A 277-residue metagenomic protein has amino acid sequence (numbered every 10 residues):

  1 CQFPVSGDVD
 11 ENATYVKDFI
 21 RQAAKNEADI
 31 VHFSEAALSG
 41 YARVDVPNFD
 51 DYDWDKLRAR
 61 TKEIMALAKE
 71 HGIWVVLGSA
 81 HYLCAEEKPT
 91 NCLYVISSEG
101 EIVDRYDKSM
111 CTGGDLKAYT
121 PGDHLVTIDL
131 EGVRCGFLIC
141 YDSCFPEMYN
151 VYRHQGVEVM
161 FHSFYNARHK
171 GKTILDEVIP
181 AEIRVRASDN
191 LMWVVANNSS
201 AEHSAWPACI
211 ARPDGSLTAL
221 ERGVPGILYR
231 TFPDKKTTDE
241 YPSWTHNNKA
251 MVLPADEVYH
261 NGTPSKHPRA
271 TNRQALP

Functional and structural regions predicted by a protein language model:
C1-F3: Short beta-strand segments enriched in small/hydrophobic residues
V5, S97, G132, D234-K236: Non-catalytic surface loops within mature trypsin-like serine protease
V9, K17-E99, N166-M192: Cys-nucleophile CN-hydrolase/nitrilase-fold catalytic domain and related Cys-dependent amidase chemistry that acts on
E11-I20, S143-N150: Short, acidic/polar
K56-V76, C144-L228: CN hydrolase (nitrilase-like) catalytic-core segments centered on the catalytic cysteine and neighboring Lys/Glu
C84-S163, A167, K172-V185, Y241-L253: Active-site catalytic loop in hydrolytic enzyme cores
T127, N198-P277: C-terminal beta-strand edge segments of enzyme domains
